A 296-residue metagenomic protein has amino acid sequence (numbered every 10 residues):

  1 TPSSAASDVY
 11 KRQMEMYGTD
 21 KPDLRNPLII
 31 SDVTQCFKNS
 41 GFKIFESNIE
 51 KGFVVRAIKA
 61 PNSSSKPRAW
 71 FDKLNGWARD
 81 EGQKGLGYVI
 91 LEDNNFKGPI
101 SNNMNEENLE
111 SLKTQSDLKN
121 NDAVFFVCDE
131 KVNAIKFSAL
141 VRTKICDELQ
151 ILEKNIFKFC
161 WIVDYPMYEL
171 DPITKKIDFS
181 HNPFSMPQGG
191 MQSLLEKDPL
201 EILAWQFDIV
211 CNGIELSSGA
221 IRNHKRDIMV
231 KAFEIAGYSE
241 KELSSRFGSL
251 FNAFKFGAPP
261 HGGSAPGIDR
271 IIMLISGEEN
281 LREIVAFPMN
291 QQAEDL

Functional and structural regions predicted by a protein language model:
T1-A6, Y10: Single conserved hydrophobic/aromatic residue that forms the stacking wall/gate of nucleotide- or nucleobase-binding
P2, W70, F137, K225 (+1 more regions): Hydrophobic (often cysteine-bearing) scaffold residues that line and stabilize catalytic clefts of nucleotide/cofactor
V9, R25, N62-K66, M104 (+5 more regions): Catalytic cores of large soluble enzymes that bind and process phosphate-bearing ligands
E15-I209: Prokaryote-biased recognition of long, low-complexity C-terminal linker/tail segments that are poorly structured
I156, P172-L296: TRNA-recognition modules of translation machinery and tRNA-sensing kinases, especially anticodon-binding
